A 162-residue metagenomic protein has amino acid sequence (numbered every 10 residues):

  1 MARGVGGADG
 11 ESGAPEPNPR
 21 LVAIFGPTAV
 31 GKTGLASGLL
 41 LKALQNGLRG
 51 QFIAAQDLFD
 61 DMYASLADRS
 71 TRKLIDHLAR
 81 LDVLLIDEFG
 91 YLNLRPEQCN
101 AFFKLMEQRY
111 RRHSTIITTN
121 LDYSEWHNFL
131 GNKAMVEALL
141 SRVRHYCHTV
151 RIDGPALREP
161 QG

Functional and structural regions predicted by a protein language model:
M1-R80, F129-L130: Conserved P-loop
L48-R49, I53, D57-R80, F89-G162: Replace "adjacent to P-loop NTPase cores in ATP/GTP-dependent enzymes" with "adjacent to NTP-binding cores
V83: Walker B motif beta-strand of ABC-family P-loop ATPases
